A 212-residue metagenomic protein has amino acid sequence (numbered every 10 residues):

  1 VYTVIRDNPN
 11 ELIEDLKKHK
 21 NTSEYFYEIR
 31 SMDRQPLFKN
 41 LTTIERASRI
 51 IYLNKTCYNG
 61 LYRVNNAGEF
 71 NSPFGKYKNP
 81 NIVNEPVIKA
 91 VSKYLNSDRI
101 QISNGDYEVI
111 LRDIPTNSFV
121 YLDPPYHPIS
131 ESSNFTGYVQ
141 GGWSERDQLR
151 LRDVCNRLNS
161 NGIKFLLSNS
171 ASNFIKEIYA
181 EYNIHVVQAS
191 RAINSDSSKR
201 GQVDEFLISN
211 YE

Functional and structural regions predicted by a protein language model:
Y2: Conserved SAM-binding loop
R6-Y121, P125-T136, R150, R157-N161 (+1 more regions): SAM-dependent nucleic-acid methyltransferase catalytic core
Y52, L207-N210: Short, well-ordered beta-strand micro-motif
T56, Y211-E212: Short loop segments at secondary-structure junctions
D106, Q188, E212: Residues at the C-termini of beta-strands that transition into short coil/loop
T116-L207: Conserved acidic-Pro-Pro-aromatic motif
